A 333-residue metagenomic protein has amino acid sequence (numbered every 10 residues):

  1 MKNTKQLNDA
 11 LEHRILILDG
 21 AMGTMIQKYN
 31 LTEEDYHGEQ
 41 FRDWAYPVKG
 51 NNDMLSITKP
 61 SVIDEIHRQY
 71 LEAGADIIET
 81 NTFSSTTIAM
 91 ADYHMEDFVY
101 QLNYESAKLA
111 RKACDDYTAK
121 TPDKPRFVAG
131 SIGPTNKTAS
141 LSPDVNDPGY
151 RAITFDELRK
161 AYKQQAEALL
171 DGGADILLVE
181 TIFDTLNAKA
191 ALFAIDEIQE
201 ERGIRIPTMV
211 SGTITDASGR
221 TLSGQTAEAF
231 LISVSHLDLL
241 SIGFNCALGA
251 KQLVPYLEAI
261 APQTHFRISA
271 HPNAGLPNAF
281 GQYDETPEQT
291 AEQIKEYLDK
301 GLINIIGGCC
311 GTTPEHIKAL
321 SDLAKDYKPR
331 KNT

Functional and structural regions predicted by a protein language model:
M1-T333: Domain-level signal for soluble alpha/beta catalytic cores
